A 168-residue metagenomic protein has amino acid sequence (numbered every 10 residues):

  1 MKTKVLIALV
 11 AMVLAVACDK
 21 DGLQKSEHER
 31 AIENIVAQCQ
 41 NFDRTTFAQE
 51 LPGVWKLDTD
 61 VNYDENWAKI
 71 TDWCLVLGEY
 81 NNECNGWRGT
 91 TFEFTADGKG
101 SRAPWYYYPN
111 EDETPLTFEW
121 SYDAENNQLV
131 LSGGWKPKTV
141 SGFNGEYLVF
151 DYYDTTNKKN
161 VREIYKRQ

Functional and structural regions predicted by a protein language model:
M1-V5, D19: Positively charged n-region of N-terminal signal peptides that target proteins for export
L6-A8, Q24: General helical structural elements
V10-M12: Short, linear, compositionally biased motifs with a strong N-terminal bias
L14-A17: C-terminal motif of bacterial Sec signal peptides marking the signal peptidase cleavage site
D19-Q168: Lipid interaction determinants
